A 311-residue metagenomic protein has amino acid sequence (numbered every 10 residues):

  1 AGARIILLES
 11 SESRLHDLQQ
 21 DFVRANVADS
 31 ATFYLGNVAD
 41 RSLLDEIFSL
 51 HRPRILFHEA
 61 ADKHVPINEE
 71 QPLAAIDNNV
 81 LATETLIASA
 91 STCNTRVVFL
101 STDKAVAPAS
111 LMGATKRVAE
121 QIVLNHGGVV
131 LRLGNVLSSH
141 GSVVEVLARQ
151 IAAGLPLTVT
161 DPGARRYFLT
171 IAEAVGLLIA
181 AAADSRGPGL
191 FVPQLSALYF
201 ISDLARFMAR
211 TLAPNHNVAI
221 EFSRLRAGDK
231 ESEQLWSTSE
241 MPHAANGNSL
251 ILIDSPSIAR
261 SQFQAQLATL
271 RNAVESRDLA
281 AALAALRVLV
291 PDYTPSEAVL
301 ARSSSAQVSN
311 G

Functional and structural regions predicted by a protein language model:
A1-R52: N-terminal Rossmann/SDR dinucleotide-binding element
S10, A39, E70, N78 (+3 more regions): Residue-level signal for the nucleotide or nucleotide-sugar donor/cofactor binding architecture
F22, L50, P72-A74, G113-V118 (+3 more regions): Short secondary-structure boundary/capping segments
F33, F99, V130-R132: Conserved beta-strand scaffold in the Rossmann-like NAD(H)/NADP(H)-binding core of dehydrogenases/reductases
Y34-L35, D77, F222: Conserved residues in the N-terminal Rossmann fold of short-chain dehydrogenase/reductase
R52, H58, D62-R117, N125: Conserved Rossmann-fold NAD(P)-dependent oxidoreductase catalytic core, especially the SDR/UDP-sugar
E120-G311: Strand-loop microenvironment adjacent to phosphate/nucleotide-handling motifs in alpha/beta enzyme folds
